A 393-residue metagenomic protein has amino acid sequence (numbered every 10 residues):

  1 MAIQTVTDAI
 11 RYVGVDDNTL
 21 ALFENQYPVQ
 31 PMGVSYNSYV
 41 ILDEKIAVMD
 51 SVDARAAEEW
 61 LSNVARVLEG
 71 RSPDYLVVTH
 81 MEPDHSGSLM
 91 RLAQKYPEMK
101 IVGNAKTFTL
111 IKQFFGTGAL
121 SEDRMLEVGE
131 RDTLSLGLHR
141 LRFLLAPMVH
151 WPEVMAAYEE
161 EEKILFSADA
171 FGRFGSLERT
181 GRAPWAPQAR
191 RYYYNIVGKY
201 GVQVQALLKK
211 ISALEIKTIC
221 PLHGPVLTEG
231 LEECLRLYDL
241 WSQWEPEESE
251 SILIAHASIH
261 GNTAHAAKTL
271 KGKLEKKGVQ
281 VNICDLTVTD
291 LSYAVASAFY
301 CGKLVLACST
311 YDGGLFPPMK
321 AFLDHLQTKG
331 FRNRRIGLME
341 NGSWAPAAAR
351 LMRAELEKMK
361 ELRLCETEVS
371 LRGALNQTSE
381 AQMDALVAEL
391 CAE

Functional and structural regions predicted by a protein language model:
I3-R66, A156-E159, K163-S167, T263: Conserved beta-strand hairpin/beta-sheet module of binuclear metal-dependent hydrolase folds, prominently
Q4-D8, V102-V154, Y200-L208: Metallo-beta-lactamase
E44, R55-V102: Active-site metal-binding motif and surrounding structural segment of the metallo-beta-lactamase
K45-A47, Y75, H139, E162-F166 (+3 more regions): Structural motif
M49-S51, P73-M81, K100-N104, L165-D169 (+1 more regions): Active-site neighborhood of phospho(di)ester-bond hydrolases with catalytic His/Asp-centered motifs
S88, T289-A294: Short acidic active-site motifs
L177-I219, H223-V226, T269-C284, A294-E393: FMN-binding flavodoxin-like domain, especially the glycine-rich phosphate-binding loop
A255-K277: Short, charged N-terminal beta->alpha structural module
